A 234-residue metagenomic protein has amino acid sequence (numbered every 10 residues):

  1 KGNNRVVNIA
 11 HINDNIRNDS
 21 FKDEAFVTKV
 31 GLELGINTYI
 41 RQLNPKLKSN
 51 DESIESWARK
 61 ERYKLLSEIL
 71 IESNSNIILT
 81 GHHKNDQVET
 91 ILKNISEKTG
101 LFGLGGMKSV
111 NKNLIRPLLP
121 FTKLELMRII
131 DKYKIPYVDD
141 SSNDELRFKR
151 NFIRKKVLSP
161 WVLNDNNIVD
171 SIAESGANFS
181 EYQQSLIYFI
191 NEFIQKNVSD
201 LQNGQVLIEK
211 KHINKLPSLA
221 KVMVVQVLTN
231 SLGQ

Functional and structural regions predicted by a protein language model:
K1, N8-I12, L43, L47 (+3 more regions): AMP-forming adenylation/ATP pyrophosphatase catalytic core
K1-S159: Core alpha/beta nucleotide-donor-binding catalytic domains of modification enzymes
N3, L34, S73, N164 (+2 more regions): Solvent-exposed amphipathic alpha-helical surface segments
K98, Y133, P160-N164, Y182 (+1 more regions): Change "in soluble alpha/beta enzymes" to "in soluble alpha/beta proteins
P136-V138, N166-I172, L186-Y188: Short, structured loop/turn "capping" segments at alpha-beta junctions
N143-N151, V169-S180: Internal, active-site/partner-interface "lid" segment
R154-I172: Conserved anion/nucleotide-ligand pocket segment
